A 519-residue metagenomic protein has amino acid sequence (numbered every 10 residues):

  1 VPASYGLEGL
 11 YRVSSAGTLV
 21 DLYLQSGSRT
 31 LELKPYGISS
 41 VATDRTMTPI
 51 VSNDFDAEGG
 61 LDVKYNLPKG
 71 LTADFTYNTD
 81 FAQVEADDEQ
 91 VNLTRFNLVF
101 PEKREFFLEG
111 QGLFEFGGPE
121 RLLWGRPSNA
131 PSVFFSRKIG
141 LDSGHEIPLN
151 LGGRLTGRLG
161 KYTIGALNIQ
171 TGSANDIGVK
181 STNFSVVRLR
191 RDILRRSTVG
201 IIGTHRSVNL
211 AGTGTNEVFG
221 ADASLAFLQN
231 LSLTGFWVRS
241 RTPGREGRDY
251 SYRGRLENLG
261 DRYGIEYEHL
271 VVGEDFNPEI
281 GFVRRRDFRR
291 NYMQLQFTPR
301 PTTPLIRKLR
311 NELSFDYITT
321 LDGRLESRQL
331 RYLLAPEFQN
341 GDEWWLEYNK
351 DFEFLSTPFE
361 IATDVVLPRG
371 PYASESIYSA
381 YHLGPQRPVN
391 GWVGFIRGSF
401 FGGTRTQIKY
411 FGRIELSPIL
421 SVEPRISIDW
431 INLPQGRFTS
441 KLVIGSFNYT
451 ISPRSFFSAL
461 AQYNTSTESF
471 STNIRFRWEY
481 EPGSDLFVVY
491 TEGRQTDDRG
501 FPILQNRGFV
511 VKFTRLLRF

Functional and structural regions predicted by a protein language model:
V1-L24, R29-T43, V51-R307, Y348-F354 (+1 more regions): Outer-membrane beta-barrel channel domains
D44-R45, L321: Short, surface-exposed beta-strand/loop "edge" segments at domain boundaries and coil↔beta transitions
T46-M47, N432: Membrane-interacting alpha-helical segments
P148, F236-F519: Exposed, low-structure sequence patches enriched in small/polar residues
